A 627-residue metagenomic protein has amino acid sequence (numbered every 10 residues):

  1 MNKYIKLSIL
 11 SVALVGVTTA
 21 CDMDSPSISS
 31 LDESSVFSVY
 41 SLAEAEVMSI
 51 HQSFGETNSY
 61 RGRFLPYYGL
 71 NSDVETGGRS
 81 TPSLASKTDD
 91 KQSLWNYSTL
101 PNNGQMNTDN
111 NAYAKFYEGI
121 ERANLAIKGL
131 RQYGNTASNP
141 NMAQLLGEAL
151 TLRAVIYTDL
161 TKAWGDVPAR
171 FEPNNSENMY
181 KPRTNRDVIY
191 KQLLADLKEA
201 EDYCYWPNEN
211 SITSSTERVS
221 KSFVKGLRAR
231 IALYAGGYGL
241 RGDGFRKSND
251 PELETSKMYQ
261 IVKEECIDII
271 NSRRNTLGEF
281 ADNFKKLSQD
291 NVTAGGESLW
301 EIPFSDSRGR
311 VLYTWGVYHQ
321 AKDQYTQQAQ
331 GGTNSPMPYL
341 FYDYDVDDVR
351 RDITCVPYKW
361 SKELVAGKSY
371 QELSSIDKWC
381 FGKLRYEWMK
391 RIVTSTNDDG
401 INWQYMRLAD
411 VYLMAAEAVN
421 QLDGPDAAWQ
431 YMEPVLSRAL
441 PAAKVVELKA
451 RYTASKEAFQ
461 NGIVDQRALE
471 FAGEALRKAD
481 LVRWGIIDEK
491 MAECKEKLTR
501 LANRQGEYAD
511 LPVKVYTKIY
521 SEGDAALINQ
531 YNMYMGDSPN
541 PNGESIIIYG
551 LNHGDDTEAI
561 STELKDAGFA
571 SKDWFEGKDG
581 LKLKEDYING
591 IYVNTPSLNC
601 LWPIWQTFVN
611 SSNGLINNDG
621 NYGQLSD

Functional and structural regions predicted by a protein language model:
M1-T19: Sec-dependent bacterial lipoprotein signal peptides
C21-M23, F116-G119, Q192-L194, S215 (+2 more regions): Long, intrinsically disordered, low-complexity segments
D22-S93, V167, Y190, L194-C204 (+4 more regions): An aromatic- and glycine-enriched ligand-binding surface/loop that stacks and positions planar moieties
P26, T161-E172, L422-V435: Short, well-structured active-site flanking segments
V39-Y40, E44, Q52-N58, S83-W164 (+7 more regions): Conserved, well-structured interaction surfaces
N103-M106, N110, V349-E433, I591 (+1 more regions): C-terminal substrate/ligand-recognition segments
D159, A163, Y234, Y238-R241 (+4 more regions): Alpha-helix C-terminal capping/termination sites
